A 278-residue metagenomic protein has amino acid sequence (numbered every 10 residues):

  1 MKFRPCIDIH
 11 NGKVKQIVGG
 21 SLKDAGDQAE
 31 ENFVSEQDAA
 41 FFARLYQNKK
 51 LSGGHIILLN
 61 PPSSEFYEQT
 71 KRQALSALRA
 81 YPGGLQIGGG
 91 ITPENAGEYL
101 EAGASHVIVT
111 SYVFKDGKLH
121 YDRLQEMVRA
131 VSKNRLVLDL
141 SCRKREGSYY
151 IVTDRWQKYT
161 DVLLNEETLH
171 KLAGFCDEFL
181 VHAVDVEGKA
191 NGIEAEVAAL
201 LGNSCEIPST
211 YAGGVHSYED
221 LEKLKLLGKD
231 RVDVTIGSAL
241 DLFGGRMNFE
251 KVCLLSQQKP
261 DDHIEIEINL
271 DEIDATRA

Functional and structural regions predicted by a protein language model:
D8, Y46, G54, I87 (+5 more regions): Conserved, mostly hydrophobic/aromatic
H10, Q16-A25, L100-V186: Conserved anion-binding
K13, N60-F66, E94, F114-D116 (+4 more regions): Short, small-residue-enriched loops and turns at beta-alpha junctions that line or gate enzyme active sites
G20-R44: Short catalytic helix/loop segments, enriched in acidic residues and glycine and frequently bearing histidine
P61, E98-R123, V184-G188, Y211-D220 (+1 more regions): Glycine-rich phosphate-binding active-site loops on the catalytic face of alpha/beta enzymes
Y67-A74, H120-Q125, D161-E166, N191-A199 (+1 more regions): Charged helix-capping and loop-helix junction motifs
Q73-S76, A80-H106, E196-V234: Catalytic cores of alpha/beta
E250-A278: SAM-dependent transferase fold signal centered on methyltransferase-like domains, encompassing both Class I
